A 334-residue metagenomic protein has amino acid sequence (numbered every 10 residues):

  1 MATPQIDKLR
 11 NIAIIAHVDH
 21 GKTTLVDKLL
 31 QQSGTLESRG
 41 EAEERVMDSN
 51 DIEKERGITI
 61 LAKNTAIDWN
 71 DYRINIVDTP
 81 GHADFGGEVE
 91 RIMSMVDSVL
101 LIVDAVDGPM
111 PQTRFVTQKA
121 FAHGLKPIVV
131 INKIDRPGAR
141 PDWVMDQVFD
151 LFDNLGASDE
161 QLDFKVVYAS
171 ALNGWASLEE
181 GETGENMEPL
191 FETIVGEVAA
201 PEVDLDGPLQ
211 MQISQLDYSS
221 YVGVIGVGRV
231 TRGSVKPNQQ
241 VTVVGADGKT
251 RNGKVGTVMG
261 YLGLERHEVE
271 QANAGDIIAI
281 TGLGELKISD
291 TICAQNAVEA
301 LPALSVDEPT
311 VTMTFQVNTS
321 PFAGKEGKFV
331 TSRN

Functional and structural regions predicted by a protein language model:
M1-N334: Structural and coupling elements of P-loop NTPases
